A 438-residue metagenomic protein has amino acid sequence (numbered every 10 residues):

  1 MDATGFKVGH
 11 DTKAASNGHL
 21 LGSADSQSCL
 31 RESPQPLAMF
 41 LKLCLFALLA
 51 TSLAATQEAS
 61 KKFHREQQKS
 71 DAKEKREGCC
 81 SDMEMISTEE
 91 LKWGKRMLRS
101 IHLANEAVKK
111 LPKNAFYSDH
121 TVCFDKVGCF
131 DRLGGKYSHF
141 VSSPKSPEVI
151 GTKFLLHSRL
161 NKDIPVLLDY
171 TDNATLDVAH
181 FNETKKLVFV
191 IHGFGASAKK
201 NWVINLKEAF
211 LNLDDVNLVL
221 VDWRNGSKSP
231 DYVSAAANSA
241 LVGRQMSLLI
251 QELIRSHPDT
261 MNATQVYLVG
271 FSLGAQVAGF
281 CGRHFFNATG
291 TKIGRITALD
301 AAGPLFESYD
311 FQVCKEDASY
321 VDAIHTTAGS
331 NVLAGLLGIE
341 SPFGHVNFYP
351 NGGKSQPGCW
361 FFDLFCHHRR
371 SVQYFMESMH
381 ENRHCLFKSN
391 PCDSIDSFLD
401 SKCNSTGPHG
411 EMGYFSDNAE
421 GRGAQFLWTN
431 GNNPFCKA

Functional and structural regions predicted by a protein language model:
D2-F6, A15-A47: Classical eukaryotic N-terminal signal peptides for Sec-dependent ER targeting/secretion, especially the positively
A38-L220, S227-N238, L248-A263, T291 (+2 more regions): Flexible, membrane-associating and regulatory peripheral segments of lipid-active enzymes
N262-G270: Alpha/beta-hydrolase fold nucleophile elbow
V269-F280: Glycine-rich nucleophile elbow surrounding the catalytic serine of serine-hydrolase chemistry
H284-T291: Conserved hydrolase catalytic core segment
T297-P304, H325-A328: Active-site nucleophile loop of the alpha/beta-hydrolase fold
Y320-A323: Catalytic His-Asp charge-relay segment
